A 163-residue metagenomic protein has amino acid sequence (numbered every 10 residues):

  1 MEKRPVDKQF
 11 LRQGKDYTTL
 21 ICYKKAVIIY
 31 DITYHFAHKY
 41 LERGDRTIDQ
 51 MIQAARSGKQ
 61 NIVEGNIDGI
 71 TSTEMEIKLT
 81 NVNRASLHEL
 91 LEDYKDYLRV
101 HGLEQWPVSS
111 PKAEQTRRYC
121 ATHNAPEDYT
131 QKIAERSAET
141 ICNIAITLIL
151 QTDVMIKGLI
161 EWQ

Functional and structural regions predicted by a protein language model:
M1-Q163: Amphipathic alpha-helical assembly/interaction segments
